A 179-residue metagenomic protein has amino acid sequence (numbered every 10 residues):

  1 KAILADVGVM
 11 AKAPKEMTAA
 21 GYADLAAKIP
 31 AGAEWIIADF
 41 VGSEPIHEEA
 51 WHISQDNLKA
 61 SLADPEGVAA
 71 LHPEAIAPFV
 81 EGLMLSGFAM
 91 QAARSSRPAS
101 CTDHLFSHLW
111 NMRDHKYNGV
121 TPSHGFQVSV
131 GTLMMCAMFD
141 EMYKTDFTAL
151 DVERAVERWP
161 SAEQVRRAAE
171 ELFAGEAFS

Functional and structural regions predicted by a protein language model:
K1-N57: A glycine/threonine-rich phosphate-anchoring loop and its flanking beta-alpha core in nucleotide/phosphate-binding
I53-S179: Active-site segments that bind and position negatively charged phosphate/pyrophosphate groups
